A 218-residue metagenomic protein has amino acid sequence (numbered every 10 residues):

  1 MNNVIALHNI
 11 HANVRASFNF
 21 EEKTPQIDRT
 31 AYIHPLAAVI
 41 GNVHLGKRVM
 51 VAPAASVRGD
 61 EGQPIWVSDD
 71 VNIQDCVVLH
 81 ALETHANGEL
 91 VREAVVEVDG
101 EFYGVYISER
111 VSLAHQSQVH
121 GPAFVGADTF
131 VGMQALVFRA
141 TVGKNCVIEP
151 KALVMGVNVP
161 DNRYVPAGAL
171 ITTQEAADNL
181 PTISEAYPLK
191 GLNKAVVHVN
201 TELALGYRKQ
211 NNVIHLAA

Functional and structural regions predicted by a protein language model:
N2-E22, Q26, D60-D69, Q74-V105 (+3 more regions): Glycine-rich hexapeptide-repeat left-handed beta-helix
I27, A31-G59, I65, N72-I73 (+1 more regions): A positional/architectural concept
